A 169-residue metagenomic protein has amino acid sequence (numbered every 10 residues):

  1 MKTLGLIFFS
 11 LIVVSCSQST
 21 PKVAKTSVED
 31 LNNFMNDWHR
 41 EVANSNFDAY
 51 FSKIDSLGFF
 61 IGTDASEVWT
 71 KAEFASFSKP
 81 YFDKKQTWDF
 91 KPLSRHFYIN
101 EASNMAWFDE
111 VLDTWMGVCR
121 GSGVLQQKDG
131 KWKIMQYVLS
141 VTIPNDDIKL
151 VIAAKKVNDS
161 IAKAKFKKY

Functional and structural regions predicted by a protein language model:
I12-S15: C-terminal motif of bacterial Sec signal peptides marking the signal peptidase cleavage site
S17-V23: Bacterial lipoprotein signal-peptidase II cleavage site
T26-N46, D159-A162: Short, aromatic-enriched amphipathic alpha-helices that serve as compact interaction elements
N44-L57, I61: Short, well-ordered alpha-helical segments enriched in acidic and aromatic residues
G58-W69, Y81-T87: A short gly/proline-enriched turn/hairpin at secondary-structure junctions
A75-V118: Surface-exposed, charged secondary-structure patches
V118-I148: Short beta-strand edge/turn micro-motifs at domain boundaries
Q136-Y169: Low-complexity, intrinsically disordered terminal/linker segments enriched in charged and Gly/Pro repeats
